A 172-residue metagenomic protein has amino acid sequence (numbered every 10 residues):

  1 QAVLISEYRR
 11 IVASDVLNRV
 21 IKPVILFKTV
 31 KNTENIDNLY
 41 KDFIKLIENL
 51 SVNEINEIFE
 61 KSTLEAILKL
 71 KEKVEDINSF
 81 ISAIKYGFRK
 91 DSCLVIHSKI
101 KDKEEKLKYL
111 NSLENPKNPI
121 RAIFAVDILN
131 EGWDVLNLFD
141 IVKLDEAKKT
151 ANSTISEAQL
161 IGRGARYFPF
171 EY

Functional and structural regions predicted by a protein language model:
I5-A125, T150-S153: Conserved C-terminal RecA-like helicase domain
I21-P23, L136-D140, I155, Y172: Short glycine-/polar-rich loops that comprise or flank the Walker A/P-loop and associated switch/sensor motifs
K31-T33, L129-E131, E146-T150, A165-R166: Conserved nucleotide-binding/hydrolysis micro-motifs of P-loop NTPases
N35-I36, W133-D134, P169: Short helix/loop capping segments that flank catalytic or ligand/cofactor-binding pockets
L39-I47, F139-D145, S156-I161: Short secondary-structure boundary/capping segments
I123-F139, L160-G164: SF2 helicase motor core recognition
K148-E171: Conserved SF2 helicase motif VI
